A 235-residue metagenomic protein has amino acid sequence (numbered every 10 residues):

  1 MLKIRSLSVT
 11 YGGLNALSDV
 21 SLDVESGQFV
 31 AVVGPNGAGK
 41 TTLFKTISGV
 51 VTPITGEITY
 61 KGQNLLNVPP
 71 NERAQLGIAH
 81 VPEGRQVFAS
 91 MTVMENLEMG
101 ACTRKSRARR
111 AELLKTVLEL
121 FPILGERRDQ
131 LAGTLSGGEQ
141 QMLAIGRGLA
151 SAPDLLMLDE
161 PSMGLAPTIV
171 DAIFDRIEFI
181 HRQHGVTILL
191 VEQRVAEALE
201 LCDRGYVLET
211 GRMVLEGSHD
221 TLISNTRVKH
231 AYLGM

Functional and structural regions predicted by a protein language model:
V33-P35: The feature captures the beta-strand-to-loop junction immediately N-terminal to the Walker
S48: Helix-to-loop junction immediately C-terminal to a conserved catalytic motif
G56-N64, L76, R109-L114: Conserved ABC transporter NBD signature motif
M91, L135, G148-L149: ABC ATPase signature
L131-L135, E139: Conserved ABC ATPase signature
A150-D154: A short, proline-enriched helix->beta-strand linker immediately N-terminal to the Walker B motif in ABC-type P-loop
D171-G185: Helical segment within the ABC ATPase nucleotide-binding domain
